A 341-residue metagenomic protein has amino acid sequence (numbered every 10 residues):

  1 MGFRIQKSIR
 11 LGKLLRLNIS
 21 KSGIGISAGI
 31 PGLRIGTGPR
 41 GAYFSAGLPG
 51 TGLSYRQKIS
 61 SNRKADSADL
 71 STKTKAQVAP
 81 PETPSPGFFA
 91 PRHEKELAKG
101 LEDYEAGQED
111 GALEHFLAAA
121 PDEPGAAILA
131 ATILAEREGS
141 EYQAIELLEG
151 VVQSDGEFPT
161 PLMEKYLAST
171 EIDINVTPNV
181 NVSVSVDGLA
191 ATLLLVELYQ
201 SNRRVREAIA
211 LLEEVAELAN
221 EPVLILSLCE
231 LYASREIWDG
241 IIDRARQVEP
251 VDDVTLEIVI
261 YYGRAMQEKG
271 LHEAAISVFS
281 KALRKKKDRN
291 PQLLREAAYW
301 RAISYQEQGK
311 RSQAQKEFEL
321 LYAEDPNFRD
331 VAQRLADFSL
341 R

Functional and structural regions predicted by a protein language model:
T83-P121, A190-A210, S227: Alpha-helical segment of the N-proximal tetratricopeptide repeat
F88-L97, Q108, P121-A127, V184-T192 (+3 more regions): Generic helix N-cap/helix-start motif at coil->alpha-helix transitions
L101, T132-E136, E197, E230 (+3 more regions): Residue-level recognition of tetratricopeptide repeat
A106, R137-E138, N202, R235 (+2 more regions): Structural motif corresponding to the intra-repeat A-B loop/turn of tetratricopeptide repeats
E109-D110, S140-E141, V205, W238 (+2 more regions): TPR-repeat structural position
F116-D122, V151-G156, V180-V184, E213-N220 (+3 more regions): Solenoid-like repeat scaffolds
E141-E157, F279-R284, G309-R329, A336: TPR/TPR-like (Sel1-like) alpha-helical repeat modules
